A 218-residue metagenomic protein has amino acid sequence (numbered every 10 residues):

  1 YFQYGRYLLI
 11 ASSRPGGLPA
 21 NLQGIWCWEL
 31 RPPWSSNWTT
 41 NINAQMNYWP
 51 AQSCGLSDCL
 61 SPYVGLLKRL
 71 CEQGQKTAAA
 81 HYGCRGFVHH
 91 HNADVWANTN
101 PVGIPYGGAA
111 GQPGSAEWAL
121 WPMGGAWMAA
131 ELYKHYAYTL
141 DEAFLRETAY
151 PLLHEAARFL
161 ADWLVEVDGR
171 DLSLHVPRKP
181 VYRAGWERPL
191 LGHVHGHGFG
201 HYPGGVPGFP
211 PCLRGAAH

Functional and structural regions predicted by a protein language model:
Y1-G16, A20: An acidic-aromatic substrate-binding cleft motif
Y1-Y4, C59-L70, F144-L160, A216-H218: Extended, well-ordered alpha-helical scaffold segments
F2, L9, T40-H90: Carboxylate/His-rich catalytic cores and anion/metal-binding grooves
Y7, R14, L56, K76-T77 (+3 more regions): Intrinsically disordered or highly flexible coil/loop and linker segments, enriched in small and charged/polar residues
L8-A11, A44-D58, P122, A126-E142: Alpha-helical support elements that line or immediately flank enzyme active sites and cofactor-binding pockets
L9-S13, G65-A78, P151-D168: Long, well-ordered core segments of solenoidal/helical folds
N21-W38, R85-E147, A161-H218: The feature captures the catalytic groove of carbohydrate-active enzymes
